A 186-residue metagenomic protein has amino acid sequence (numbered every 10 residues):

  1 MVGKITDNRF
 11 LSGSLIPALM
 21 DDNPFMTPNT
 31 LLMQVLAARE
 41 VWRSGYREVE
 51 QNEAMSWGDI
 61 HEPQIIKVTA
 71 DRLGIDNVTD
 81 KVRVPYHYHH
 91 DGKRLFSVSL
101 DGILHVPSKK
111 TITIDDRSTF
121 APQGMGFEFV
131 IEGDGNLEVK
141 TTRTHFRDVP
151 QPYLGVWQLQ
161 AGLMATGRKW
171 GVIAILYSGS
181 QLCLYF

Functional and structural regions predicted by a protein language model:
M1-Q64: Charged, glycine-rich intrinsically disordered N-terminal tails and low-complexity linkers that flank
W42-Y46, P63-V68, D134-T141: Generic detector of short, locally flexible boundary/turn motifs and exposed helical patches
M55-T79: Acidic-basic catalytic patches of nuclease active cores, encompassing PD-(D/E)XK and other metal-cofactor nuclease
D71-L100, L104-F186: Nucleic-acid nuclease catalytic cores
